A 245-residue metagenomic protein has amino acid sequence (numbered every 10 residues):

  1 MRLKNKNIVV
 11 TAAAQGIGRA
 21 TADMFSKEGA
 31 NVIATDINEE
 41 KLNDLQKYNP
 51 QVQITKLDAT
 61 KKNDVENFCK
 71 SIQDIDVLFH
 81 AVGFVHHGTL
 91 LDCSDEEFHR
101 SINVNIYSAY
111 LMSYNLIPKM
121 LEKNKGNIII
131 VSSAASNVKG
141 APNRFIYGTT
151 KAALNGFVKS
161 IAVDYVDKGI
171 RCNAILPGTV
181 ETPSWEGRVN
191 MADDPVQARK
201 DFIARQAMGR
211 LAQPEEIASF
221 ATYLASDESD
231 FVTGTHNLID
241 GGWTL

Functional and structural regions predicted by a protein language model:
T89-L90, E97-I102, F202: Substrate-binding pocket helix/loop in short-chain dehydrogenase/reductase
Y110, R210-I239, T244: C-terminal substrate-recognition "lid" of short-chain dehydrogenase/reductases
S113, T150, V158: Active-site helix of classical SDR
P118, V163-D167, D230: Alpha-helical segment proximal to the catalytic Tyr-Lys
S133: Residue(s) in the substrate-gating loop at a strand-loop-helix junction that position the organic substrate next
V138, S160-I170: Active-site-adjacent segment of SDR/Rossmann-fold oxidoreductases
P177-G187, S226: Short, flexible catalytic-loop segment of classical short-chain dehydrogenase/reductase
